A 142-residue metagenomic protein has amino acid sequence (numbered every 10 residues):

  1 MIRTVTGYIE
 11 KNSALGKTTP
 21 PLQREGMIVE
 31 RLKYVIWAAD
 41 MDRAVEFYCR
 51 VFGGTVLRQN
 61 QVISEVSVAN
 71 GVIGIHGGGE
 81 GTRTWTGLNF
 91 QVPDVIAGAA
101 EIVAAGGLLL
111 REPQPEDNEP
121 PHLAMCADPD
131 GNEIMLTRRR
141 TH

Functional and structural regions predicted by a protein language model:
G7-V45, V72, T86-L88, R138-H142: N-terminal beta-strand motif that seeds the catalytic metal site of vicinal oxygen chelate
Y8, N12, G16, T55-T86 (+1 more regions): Conserved short beta-strand elements that form part of the metal-binding/catalytic scaffold of enzyme active sites
D40, N89-E133: Vicinal oxygen chelate
Y48: Terminal peptide-recognition signature
G53-Q59, L108-P113: Short secondary-structure junctions
